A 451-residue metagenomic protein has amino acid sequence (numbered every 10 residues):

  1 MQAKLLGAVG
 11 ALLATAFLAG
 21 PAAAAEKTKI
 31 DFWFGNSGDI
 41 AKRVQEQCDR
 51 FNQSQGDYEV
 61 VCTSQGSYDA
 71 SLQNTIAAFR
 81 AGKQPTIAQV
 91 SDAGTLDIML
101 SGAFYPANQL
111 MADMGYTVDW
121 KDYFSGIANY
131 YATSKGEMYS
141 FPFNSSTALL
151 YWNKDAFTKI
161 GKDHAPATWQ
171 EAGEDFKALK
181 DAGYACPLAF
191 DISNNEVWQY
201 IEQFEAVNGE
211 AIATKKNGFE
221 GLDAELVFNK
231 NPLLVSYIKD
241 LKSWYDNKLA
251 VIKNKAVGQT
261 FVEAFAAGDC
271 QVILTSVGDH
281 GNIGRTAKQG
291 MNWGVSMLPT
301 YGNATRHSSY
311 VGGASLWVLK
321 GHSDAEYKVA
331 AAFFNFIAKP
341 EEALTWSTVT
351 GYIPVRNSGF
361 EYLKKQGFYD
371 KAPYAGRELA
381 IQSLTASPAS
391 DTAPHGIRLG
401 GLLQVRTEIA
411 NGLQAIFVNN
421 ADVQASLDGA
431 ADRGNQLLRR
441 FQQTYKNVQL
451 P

Functional and structural regions predicted by a protein language model:
E26, E137, T158-I160, K239 (+3 more regions): Extracytoplasmic/periplasmic substrate-recognition and gating elements
R50-Y123, D155-A167, A264, G268-V272 (+1 more regions): Extracytoplasmic "Venus flytrap"/periplasmic binding protein-like
A77, P85-T86, Y116-A156, A304-S309 (+1 more regions): A structural signal for short loop-to-beta-strand junctions that line the ligand-binding cleft of periplasmic/secreted
A93-T147, Q199-F204, G294-S296, A372 (+2 more regions): Hinge/lid segment of periplasmic solute-binding proteins
N108-Y123, G209-S236, R285-K288, P299-S308 (+3 more regions): Short, solvent-exposed loop/beta-turn-alpha elements that line the ligand-binding surface or hinge of extracytoplasmic
S134-F143, A148, G173-L226, C270: Extracytoplasmic/periplasmic solute-binding protein
D175-F176, A182, F219-K255: Glycine-centered hinge/linker elements that transmit conformational signals in sensory and ligand-binding systems
W293-T300, T348-N411, A415, Y445-P451: Long, aromatic- and glycine/proline-rich binding clefts that accommodate carbohydrate-like moieties
